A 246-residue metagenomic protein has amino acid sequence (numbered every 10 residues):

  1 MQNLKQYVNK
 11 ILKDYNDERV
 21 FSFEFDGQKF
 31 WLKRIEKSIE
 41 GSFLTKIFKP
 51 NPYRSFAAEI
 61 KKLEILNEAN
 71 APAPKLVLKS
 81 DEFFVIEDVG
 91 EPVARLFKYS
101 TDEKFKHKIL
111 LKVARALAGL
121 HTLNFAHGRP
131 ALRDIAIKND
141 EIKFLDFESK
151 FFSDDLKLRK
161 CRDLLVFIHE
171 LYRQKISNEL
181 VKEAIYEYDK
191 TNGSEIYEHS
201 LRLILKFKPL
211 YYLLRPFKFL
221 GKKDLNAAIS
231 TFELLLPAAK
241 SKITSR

Functional and structural regions predicted by a protein language model:
K10-I11, N16-F56: ATP-binding glycine-rich loop module of kinase domains
K49-A69: The N-lobe alphaC helix and its flanking beta3-alphaC-beta4 segment of protein kinase-like domains, centered on
P52-S55, A71-L110: Conserved structural core of kinase catalytic domains
L66, A116-L120: Conserved hydrophobic alpha-helix
T122-L132: Catalytic-loop of the protein kinase fold
D134-D146: Conserved protein kinase catalytic/activation segment
K143, F147-R246: C-lobe/activation-segment region of protein kinase-like
